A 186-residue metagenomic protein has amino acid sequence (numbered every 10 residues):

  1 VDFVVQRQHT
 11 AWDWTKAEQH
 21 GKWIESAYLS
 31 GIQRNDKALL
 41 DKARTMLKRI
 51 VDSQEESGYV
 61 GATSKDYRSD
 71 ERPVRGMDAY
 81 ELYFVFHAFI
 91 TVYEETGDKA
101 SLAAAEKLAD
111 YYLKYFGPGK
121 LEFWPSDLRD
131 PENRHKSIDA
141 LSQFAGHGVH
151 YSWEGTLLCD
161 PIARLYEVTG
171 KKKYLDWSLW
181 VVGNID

Functional and structural regions predicted by a protein language model:
V1-D186: Glycan-recognition and catalytic cores of secretory/periplasmic carbohydrate-active enzymes
